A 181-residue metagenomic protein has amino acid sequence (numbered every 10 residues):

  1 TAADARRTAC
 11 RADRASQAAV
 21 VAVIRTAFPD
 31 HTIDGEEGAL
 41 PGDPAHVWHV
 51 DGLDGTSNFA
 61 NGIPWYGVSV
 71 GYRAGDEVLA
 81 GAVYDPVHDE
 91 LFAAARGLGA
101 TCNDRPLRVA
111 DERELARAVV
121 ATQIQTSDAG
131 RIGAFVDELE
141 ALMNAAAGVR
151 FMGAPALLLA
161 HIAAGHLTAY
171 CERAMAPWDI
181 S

Functional and structural regions predicted by a protein language model:
T1-L53: N-terminal subdomain of lithium-sensitive/metallo-dependent phosphomonoesterases centered on the IMPase/IPPase/PAP
A3-R7, R11, A15, A60-I63 (+2 more regions): Residues at secondary-structure transition points
D13, I24, T56, D85 (+3 more regions): Residue-level signal for inorganic ion chemistry
R14, E37, G52-G55, P86 (+2 more regions): Generic detector of well-ordered alpha-helical packing
H31, L98, A146-A147: A structural micro-motif
P44-T101: DPxDG-like acidic metal-binding loop motif
V78, P106-R108: Short, solvent-exposed loop/turn motifs
R108-S181: An extended, acidic
